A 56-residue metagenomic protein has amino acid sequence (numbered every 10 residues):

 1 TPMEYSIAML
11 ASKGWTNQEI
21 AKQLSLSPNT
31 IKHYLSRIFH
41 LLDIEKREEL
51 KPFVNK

Functional and structural regions predicted by a protein language model:
M3-I7: The N-cap/first-turn positions of alpha helices within or immediately adjacent to helix-turn-helix DNA-binding domains
A8-M9, H40, P52: Pre-signature/interface helix of ABC/ABC-like ATPase nucleotide-binding domains
A11-W15, V54: Short helix-to-turn junction characteristic of helix-turn-helix DNA-binding domains, especially the helix
G14-E49: Recognition helix of helix-turn-helix DNA-binding domains
E49-K56: C-terminal edge and immediately downstream basic/flexible tail or linker adjoining helix-turn-helix-like DNA-binding
